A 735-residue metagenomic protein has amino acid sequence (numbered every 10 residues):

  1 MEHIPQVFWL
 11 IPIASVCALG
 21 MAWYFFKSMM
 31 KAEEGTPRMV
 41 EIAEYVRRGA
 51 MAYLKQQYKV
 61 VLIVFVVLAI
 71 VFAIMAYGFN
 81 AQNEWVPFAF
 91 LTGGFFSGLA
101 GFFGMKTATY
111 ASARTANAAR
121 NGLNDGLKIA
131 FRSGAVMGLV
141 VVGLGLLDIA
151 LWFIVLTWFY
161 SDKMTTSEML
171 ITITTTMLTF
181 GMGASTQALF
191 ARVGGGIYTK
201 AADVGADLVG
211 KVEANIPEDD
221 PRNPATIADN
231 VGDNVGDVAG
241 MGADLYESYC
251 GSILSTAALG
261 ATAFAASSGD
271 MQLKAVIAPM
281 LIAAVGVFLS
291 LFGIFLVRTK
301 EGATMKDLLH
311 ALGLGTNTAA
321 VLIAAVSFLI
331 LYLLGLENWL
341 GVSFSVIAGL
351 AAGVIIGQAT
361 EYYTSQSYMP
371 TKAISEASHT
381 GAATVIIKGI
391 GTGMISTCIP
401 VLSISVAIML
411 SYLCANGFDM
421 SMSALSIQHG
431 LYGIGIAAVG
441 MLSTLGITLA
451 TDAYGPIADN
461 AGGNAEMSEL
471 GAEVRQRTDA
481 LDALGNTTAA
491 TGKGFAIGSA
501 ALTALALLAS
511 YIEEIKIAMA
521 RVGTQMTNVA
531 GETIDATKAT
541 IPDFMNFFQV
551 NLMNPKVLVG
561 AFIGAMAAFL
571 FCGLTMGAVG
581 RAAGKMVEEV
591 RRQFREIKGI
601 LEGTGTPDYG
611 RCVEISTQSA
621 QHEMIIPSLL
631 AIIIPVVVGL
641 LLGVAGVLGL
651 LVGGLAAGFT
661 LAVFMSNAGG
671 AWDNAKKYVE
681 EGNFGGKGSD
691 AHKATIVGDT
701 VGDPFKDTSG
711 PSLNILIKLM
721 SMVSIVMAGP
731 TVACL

Functional and structural regions predicted by a protein language model:
M1-L735: Hydrophobic packing and interface segments
